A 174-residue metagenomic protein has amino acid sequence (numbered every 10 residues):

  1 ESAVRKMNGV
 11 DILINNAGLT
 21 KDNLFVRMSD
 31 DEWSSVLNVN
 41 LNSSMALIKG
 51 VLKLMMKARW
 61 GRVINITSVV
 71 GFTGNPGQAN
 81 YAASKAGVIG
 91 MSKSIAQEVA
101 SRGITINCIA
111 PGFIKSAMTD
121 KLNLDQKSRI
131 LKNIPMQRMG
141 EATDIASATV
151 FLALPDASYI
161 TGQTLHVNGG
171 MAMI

Functional and structural regions predicted by a protein language model:
E1-N8, M56: Conserved amphipathic alpha-helix within the SDR
L24-F25, E32-L37, T119, I130: Substrate-binding pocket helix/loop in short-chain dehydrogenase/reductase
I48, S84, S92: Active-site helix of classical SDR
K53, Q97-S101, S158: Alpha-helical segment proximal to the catalytic Tyr-Lys
S68: Residue(s) in the substrate-gating loop at a strand-loop-helix junction that position the organic substrate next
A100, T105, I160-G162, N168: Short, small/polar-rich loop/turn modules that mediate ligand/substrate recognition or access, typified
I134-I145, D156: A conserved structural motif in NAD(P)-dependent oxidoreductases
